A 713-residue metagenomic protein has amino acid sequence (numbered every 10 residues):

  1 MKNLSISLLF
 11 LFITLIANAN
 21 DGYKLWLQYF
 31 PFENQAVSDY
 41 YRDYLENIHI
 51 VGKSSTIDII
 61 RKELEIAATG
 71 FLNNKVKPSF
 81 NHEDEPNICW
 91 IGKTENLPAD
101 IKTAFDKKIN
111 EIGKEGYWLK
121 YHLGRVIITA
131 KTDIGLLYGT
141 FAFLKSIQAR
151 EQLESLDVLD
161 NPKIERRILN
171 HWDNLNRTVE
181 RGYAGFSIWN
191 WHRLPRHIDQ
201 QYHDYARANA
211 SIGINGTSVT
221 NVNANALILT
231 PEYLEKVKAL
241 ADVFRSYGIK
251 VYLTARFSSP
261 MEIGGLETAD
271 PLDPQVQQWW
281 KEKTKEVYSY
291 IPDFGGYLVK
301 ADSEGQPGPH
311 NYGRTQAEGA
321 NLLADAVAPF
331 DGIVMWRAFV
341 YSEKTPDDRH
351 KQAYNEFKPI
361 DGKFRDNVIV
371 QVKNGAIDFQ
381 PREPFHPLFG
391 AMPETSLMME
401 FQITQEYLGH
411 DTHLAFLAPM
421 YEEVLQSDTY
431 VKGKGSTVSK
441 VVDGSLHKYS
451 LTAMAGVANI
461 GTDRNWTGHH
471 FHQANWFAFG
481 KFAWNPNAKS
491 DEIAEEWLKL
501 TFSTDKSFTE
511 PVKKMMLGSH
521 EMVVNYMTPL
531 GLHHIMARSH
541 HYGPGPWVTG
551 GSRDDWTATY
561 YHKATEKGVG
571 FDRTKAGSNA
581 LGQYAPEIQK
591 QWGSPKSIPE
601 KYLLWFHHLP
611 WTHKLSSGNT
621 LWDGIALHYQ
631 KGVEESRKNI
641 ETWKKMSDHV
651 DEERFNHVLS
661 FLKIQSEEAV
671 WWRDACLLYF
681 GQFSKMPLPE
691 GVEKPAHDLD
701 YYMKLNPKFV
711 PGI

Functional and structural regions predicted by a protein language model:
M1-S5: Positively charged n-region of N-terminal signal peptides that target proteins for export
I6-S7, A17: Cleavable N-terminal signal peptides
F12-I16: N-terminal signal peptide c-region/cleavage motif recognized by signal peptidases
A17-L123, L153-S155: Acidic, contiguous N-terminal accessory segments
W26, K53-E63, A67, F105-L298 (+1 more regions): Feature activates predominantly on carbohydrate-active enzymes
T94, K131-D133, N174, I214 (+8 more regions): An acidic- and aromatic-residue-enriched active-site/binding cleft used to recognize and process polar
R193, G265-E495, T501, D505: Catalytic-core regions of glycoside hydrolase
S436-I713: Catalytic domains of carbohydrate-active enzymes that cleave complex glycans
